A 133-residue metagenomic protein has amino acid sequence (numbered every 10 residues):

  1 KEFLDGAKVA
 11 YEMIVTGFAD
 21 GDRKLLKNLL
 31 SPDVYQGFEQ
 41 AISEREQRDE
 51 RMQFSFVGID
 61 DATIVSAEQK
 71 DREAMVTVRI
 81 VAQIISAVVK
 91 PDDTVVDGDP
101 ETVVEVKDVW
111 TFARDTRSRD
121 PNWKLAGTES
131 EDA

Functional and structural regions predicted by a protein language model:
K1-G58: Core segments of small alpha/beta cavity-forming domains
A10, D22, R48, A62 (+2 more regions): Generic preference for well-ordered secondary structure
Y11, F18, I42, E46 (+3 more regions): Conserved NTP-handling cores and scaffolds of large molecular machines
N28, V34, R51-G58, T63 (+3 more regions): Residue-level preference for alpha-helix termini and adjacent loops
E50-P91: Surface-exposed, charged secondary-structure patches
M75-T77, V89, D93-A133: Short beta-strand edge/turn micro-motifs at domain boundaries
